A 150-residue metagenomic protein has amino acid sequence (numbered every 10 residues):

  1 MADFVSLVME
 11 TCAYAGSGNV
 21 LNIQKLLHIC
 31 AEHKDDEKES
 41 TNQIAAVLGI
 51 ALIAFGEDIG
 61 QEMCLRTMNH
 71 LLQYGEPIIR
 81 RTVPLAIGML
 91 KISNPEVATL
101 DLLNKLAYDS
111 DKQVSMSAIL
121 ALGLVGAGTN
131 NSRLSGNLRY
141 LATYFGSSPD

Functional and structural regions predicted by a protein language model:
M1-D150: Mature, well-folded catalytic/scaffold domains that follow N-terminal targeting or propeptide regions
